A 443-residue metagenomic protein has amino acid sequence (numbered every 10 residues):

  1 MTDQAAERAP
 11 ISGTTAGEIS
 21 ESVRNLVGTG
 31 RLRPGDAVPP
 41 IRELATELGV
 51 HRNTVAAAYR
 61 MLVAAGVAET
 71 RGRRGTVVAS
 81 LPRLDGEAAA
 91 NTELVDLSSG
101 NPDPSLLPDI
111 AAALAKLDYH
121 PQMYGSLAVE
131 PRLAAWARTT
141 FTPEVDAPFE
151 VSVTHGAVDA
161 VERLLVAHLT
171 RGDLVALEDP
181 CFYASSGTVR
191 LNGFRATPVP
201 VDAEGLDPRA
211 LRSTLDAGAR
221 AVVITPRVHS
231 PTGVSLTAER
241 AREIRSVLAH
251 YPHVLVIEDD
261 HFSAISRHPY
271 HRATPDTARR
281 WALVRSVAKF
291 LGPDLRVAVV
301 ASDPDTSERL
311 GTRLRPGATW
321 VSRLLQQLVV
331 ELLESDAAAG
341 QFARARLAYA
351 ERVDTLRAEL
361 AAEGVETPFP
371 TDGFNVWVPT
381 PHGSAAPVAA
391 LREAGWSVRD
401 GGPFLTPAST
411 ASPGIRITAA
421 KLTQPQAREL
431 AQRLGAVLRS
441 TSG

Functional and structural regions predicted by a protein language model:
M1-M123, A135, T139, R315-S322 (+8 more regions): N-terminal basic, amphipathic alpha-helical segments
L97, T154, V199, V284 (+1 more regions): Hydrophobic residues at beta-strand termini and immediately following loops that shape nucleotide-binding pockets
P102, R227-H229, K289, L422: Short glycine-rich anion-binding loops that position phosphate/pyrophosphate groups of nucleotides and phosphorylated
P121-P252, A264-R279, S440: Conserved core of the PLP fold type I
L174, R195, L255, E366 (+1 more regions): Residue-level detector of anion-binding/catalytic polar loops
L177, E258-D259: Hydrophobic residues in beta-strands of the RecA-like P-loop NTPase core, especially within AAA+ ATPase
L283-L360, T367-P368: PLP-dependent aminotransferase class I/II
